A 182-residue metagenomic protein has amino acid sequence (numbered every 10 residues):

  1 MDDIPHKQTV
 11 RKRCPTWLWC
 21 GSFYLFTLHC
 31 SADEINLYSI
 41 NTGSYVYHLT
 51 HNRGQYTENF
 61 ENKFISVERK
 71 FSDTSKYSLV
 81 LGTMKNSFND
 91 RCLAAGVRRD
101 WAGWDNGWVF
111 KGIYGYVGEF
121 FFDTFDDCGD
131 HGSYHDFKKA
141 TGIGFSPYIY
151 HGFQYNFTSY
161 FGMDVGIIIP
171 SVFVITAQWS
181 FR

Functional and structural regions predicted by a protein language model:
M1-N36: Cleavable N-terminal export/targeting peptides
S31-D73, S78, G82-T83, C92 (+1 more regions): Short glycine/proline- and aromatic-enriched beta-strand/turn motifs that initiate or cap beta-hairpins
D33-I35, S72-T74, A102-N106, N156-Y160 (+2 more regions): Outer-membrane beta-barrel channels and translocator barrels
I40-V46, K76-K85, G112-Y114, D136-F137 (+1 more regions): Transmembrane beta-strand segments that form the barrel wall of outer-membrane beta-barrel proteins
T42, I65-R69, L81, A95-W101 (+4 more regions): Residues on the lipid-exposed face of transmembrane beta-strands in outer-membrane beta-barrel proteins
V46, S171-R182: Outer-membrane beta-barrel "beta-signal"
T57-N59, S87-N89, T141-F145, I167: Short sequence motifs at beta-strands and strand-loop junctions characteristic of Gram-negative outer-membrane
I113-Y150, Q154: Outer-membrane beta-barrel translocator/channel fold
